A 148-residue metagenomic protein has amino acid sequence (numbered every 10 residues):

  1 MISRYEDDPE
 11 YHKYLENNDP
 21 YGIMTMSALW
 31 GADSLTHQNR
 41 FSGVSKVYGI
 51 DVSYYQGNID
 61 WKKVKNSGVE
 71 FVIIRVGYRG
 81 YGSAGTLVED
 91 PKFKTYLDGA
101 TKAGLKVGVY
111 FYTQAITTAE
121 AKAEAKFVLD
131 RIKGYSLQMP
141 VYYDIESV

Functional and structural regions predicted by a protein language model:
M1-R75: Boundary/entry segment of secreted carbohydrate-active catalytic domains
S42-V148: Substrate-binding cleft of extracellular glycoside hydrolase catalytic domains
